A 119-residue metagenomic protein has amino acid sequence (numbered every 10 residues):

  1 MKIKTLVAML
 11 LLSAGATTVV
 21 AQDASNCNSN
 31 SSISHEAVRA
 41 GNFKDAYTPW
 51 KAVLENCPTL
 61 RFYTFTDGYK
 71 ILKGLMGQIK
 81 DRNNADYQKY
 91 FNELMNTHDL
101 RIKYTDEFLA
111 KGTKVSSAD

Functional and structural regions predicted by a protein language model:
M1-C27, Y69: Bacterial Sec-dependent N-terminal signal peptides
A24-N26, I33-D119: Post-signal peptide N-terminal segment of secreted/secretory-pathway proteins
